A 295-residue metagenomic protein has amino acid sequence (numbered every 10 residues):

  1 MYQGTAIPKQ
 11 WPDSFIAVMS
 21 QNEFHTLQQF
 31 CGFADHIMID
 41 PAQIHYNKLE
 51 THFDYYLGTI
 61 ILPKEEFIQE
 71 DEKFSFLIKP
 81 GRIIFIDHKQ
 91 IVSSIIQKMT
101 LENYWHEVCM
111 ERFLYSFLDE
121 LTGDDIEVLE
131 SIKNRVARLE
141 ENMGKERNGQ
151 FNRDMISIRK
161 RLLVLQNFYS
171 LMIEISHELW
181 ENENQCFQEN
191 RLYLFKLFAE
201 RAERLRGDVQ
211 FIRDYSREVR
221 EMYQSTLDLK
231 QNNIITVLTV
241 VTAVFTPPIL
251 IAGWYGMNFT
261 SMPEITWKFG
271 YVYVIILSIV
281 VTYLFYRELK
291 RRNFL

Functional and structural regions predicted by a protein language model:
M1-E181, L197, R201-R204, F294-L295: Peripheral, non-transmembrane regulatory/ligand-interaction domains of membrane transport proteins
F15-V18, E203, S225, P263 (+1 more regions): Short N-terminal micro-motifs specific to bacterial/archaeal maturation and metal-cluster initiation sites
F53, R191, Q231, S261-F269: Solvent-exposed, flexible loop/coil residues
H106-E107, D208-Y215, Y286-L295: Juxtamembrane/interfacial segments around transmembrane helices
D125, L205, Q224, T282-F285: Alpha-helical transmembrane segments
R147-Y255: Membrane-associated alpha-helical segments
V241-L295: Alpha-helical transmembrane anchor segments
